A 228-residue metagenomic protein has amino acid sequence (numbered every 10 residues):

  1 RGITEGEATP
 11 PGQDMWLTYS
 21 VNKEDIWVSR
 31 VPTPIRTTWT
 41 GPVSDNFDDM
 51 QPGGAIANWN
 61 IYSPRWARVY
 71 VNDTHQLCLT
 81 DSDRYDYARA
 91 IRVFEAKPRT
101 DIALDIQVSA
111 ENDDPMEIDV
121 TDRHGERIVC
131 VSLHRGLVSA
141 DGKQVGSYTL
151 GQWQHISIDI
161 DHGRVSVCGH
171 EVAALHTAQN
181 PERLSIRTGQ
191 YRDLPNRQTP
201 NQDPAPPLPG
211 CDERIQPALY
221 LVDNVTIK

Functional and structural regions predicted by a protein language model:
R1-G41: Asp-box/BNR beta-propeller blade signature and adjacent active/binding-site loops in extracellular glycan-interacting
R36-I61, D223, K228: Extracellular carbohydrate-recognition regions
F47, L104, G151-V167: Short tryptophan-centered beta-strand motifs in secreted/extracellular beta-sheet-rich domains of glycan-recognition
Q51-C78: Extracellular glycan-recognition surfaces and repeat-rich motifs
N72-S139, I215-Q216: Secretory/extracellular carbohydrate-interaction modules and structurally similar beta-sandwich "look-alikes"
R135-S157: Short, aromatic/His-centered strand-loop micro-motif at the edge of beta-sheets
D141-G142, S166-E171: Short strand-turn-strand beta-turns centered on an Asx-Gly dipeptide
A173-L221: Flexible glycan-contacting loops in extracellular carbohydrate-active proteins
